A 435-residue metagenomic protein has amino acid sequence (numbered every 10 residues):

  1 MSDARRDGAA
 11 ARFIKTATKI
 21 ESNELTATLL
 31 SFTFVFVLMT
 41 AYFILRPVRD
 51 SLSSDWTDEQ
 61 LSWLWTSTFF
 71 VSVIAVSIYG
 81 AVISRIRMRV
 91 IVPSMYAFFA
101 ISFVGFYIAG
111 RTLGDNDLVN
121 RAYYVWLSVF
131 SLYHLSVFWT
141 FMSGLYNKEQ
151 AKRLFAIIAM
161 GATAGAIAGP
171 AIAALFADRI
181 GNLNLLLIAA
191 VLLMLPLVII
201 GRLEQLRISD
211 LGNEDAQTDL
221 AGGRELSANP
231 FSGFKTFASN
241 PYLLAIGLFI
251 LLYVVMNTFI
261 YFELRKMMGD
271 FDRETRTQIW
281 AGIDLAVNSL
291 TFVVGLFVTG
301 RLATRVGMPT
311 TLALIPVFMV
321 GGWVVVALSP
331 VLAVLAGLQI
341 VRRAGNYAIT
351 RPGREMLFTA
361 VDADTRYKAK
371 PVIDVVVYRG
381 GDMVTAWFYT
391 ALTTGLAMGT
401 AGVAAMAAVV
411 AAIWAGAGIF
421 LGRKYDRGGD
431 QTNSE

Functional and structural regions predicted by a protein language model:
M1-S2, I172: Soluble N-terminal domains of membrane-associated systems
R5-R6: Blade/loop signatures of beta-propeller domains
A9-L226, P230-E435: Membrane-embedded alpha-helical bundles of multi-pass transporters/translocases, especially carrier/permease families
